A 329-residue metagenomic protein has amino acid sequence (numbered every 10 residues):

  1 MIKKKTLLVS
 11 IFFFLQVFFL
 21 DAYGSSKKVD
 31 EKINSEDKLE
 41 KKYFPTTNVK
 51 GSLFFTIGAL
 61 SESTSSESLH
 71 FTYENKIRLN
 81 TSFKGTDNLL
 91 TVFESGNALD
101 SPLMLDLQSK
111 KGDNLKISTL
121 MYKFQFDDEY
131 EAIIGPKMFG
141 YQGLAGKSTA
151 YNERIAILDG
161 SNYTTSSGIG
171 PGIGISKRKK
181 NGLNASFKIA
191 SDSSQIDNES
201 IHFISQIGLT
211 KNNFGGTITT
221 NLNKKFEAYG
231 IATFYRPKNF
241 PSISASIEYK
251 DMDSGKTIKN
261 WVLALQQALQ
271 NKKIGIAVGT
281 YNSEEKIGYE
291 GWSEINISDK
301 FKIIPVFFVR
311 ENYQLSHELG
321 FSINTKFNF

Functional and structural regions predicted by a protein language model:
I2-G24: Classical Sec-dependent N-terminal signal peptides that target proteins to the secretory pathway
A22-A132, D159-I189, E199, G208-T210 (+4 more regions): Beta-barrel outer-membrane channel/assembly domains of diderm bacteria
E94-G96, F139-A145: Short, solvent-exposed beta-strand-terminating loops
L103, L144-S148: Outer-membrane beta-barrel and related beta-rich outer-membrane complex signature in Gram-negative bacteria
P136: Residues on the solvent-exposed faces and adjacent turns of beta-rich solenoids used to engage binding targets
S148-A156: A short alpha->loop->secondary-structure connector
K180-A185, N198-G288: Detector for outer-membrane/organellar transmembrane beta-barrel domains, recognizing the amphipathic beta-strand
D192-S194: Active-site-adjacent "lid" and substrate-binding segments of diverse enzymatic cores
